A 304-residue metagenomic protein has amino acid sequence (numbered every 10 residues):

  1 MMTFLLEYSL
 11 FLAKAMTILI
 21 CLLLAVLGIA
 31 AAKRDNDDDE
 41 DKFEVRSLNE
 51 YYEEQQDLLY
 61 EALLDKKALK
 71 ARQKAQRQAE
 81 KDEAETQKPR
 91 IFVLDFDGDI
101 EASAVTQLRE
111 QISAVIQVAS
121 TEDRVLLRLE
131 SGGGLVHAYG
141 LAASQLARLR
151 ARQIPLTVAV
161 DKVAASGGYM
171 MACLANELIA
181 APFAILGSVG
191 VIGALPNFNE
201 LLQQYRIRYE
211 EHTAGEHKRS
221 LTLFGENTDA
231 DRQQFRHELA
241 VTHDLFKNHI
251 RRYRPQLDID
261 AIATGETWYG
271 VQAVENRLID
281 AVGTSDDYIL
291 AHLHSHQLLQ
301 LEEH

Functional and structural regions predicted by a protein language model:
M1-T157, K162-A164, M170, A175-A181 (+1 more regions): N-terminal organellar transit peptides
